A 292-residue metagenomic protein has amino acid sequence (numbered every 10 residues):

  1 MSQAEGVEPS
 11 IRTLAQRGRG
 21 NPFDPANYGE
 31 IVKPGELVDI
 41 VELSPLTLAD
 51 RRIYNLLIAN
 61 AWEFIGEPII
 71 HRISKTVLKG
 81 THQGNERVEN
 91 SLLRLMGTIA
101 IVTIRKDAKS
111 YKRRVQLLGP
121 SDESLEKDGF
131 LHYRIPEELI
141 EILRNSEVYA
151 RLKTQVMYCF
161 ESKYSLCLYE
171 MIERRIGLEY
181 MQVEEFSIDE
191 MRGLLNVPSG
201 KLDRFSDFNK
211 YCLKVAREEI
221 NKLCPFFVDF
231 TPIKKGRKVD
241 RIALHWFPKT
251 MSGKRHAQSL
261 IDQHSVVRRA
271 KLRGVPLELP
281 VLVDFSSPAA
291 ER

Functional and structural regions predicted by a protein language model:
M1-E291: Charged, alpha-helix-forming regions
